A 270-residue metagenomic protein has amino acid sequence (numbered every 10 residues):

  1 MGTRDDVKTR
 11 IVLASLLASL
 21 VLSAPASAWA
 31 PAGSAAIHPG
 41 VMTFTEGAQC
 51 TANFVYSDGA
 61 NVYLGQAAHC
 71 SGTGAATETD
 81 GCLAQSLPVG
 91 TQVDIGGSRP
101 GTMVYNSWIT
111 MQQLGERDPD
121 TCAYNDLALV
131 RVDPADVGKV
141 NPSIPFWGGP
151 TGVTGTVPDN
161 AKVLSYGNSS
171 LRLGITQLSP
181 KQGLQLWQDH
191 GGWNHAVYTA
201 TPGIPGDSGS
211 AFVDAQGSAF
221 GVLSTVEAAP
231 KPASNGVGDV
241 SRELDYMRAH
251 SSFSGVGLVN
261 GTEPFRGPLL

Functional and structural regions predicted by a protein language model:
M1-G2, G203: Short linear motifs centered on Gly/Pro in flexible linkers and helix caps
G2-A28: Secretory targeting and sorting signals
W29-S34: Cleaved targeting-peptide boundary
I37-D189, D214-A215: Serine endopeptidase catalytic core focused on the charge-relay Asp
H38-P39, A48, V137-G148, L171-L269: Active-site region of chymotrypsin-like
